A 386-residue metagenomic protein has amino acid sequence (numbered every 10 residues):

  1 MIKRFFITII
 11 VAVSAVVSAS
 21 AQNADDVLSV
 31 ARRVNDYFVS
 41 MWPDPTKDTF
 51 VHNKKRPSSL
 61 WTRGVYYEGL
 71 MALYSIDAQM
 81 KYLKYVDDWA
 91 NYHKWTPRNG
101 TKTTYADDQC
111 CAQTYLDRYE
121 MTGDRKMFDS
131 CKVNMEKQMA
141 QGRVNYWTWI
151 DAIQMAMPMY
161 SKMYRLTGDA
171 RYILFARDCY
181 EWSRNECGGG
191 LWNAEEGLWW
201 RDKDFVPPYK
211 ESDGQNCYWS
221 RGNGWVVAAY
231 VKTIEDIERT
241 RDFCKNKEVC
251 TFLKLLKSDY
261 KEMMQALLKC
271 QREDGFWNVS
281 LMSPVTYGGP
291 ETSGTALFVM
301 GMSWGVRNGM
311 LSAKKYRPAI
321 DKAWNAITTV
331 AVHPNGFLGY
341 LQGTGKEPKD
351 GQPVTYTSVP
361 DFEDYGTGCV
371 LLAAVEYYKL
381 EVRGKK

Functional and structural regions predicted by a protein language model:
M1-N23: Bacterial Sec-dependent N-terminal signal peptides
I2, A19, T122-D129, R143 (+1 more regions): Short secondary-structure capping/junction motifs at helix and strand boundaries
Q22-G64, M71-A72, I76-Y92, T96 (+5 more regions): CBM-like carbohydrate-recognition segments
V39, P43, A78, K94-R98 (+8 more regions): Helix-capping and short linker residues that terminate individual alpha-solenoid repeat units
G69, T114, M159-K162: "A position-specific structural signal for the A-helix of alpha-solenoid helical repeats
R125-Y160: Asp-box/WD-like beta-propeller blade repeats and closely related beta-sheet repeat scaffolds
I150-D151, S161-L281, G288-V299, L311-G345 (+4 more regions): Extended ligand-binding clefts on enzyme/binding-domain cores
